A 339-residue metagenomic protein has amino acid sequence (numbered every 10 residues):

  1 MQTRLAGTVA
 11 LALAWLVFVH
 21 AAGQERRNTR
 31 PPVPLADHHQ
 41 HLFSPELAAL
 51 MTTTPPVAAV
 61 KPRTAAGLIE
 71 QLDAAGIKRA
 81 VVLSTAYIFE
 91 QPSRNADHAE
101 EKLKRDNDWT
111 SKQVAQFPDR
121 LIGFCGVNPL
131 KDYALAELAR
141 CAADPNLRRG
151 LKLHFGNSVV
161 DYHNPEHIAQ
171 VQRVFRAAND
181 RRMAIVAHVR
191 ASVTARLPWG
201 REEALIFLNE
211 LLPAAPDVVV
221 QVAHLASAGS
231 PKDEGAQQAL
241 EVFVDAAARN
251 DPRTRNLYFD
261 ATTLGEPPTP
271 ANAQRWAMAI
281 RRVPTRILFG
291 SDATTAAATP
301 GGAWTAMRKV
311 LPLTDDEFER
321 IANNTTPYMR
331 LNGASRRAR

Functional and structural regions predicted by a protein language model:
R4-T8, E25-H38, L42, E46-R79 (+2 more regions): Mid-to-C-terminal alpha-helical segments outside catalytic/metal-binding sites
T8-F18: Bacterial N-terminal signal peptides
R26, S93-W199, T263: Active-site gating/metal-coordination segments in enzymes
L35-H38, V82-L83, F124-G126, K152 (+3 more regions): Active-site neighborhood of phospho(di)ester-bond hydrolases with catalytic His/Asp-centered motifs
H41-P45, Y87-E90, P129-Y133, N157-V160 (+4 more regions): Active-site environment of divalent metal-dependent phosphoester hydrolases
T53-R94, R120-N128, R149-G150, G156: Divalent metal-dependent hydrolysis catalytic cores, especially in the metallo-beta-lactamase
R63-Q71, D132-A142, N272: Short, acidic/polar
R148-G150, H163-L288: Catalytic pocket-lining loop regions of alpha/beta-barrel enzymes, especially the amidohydrolase/enolase/GH5 lineages
